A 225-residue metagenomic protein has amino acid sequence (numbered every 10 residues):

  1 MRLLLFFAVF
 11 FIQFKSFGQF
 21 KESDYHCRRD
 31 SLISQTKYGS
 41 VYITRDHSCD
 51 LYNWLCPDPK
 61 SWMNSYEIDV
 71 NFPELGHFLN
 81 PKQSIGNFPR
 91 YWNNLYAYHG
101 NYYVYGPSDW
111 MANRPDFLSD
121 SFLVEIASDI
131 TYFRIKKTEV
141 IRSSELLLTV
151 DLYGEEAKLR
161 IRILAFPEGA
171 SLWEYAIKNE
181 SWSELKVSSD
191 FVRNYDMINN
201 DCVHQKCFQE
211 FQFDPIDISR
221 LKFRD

Functional and structural regions predicted by a protein language model:
M1-Y25, S31: Bacterial Sec-dependent N-terminal signal peptides
E22-S23, D30-T44: Surface-exposed intrinsically disordered loops and tails
Y25-H26, K37, W62, E67-S108 (+1 more regions): Tryptophan-anchored aromatic micro-motifs
R29-L32, N94, Y132-R142, I163: A structural signal for short, hydrophobic beta-strand segments that form beta-sheets in beta-rich/all-beta domains
D30-S31, S40, C49, S121 (+1 more regions): Coil residues (strongly favoring Ser/Thr
Y42-I43, L51-N53: Beta-strand-enriched accessory nucleic-acid recognition/scaffold domains that flank the catalytic cores of large
L55-K60, K137-D225: Extracytoplasmic electrostatic interaction patches
G100-E145: N-terminal glycine/threonine-rich, aromatic-flanked beta-hairpin/loop signature
